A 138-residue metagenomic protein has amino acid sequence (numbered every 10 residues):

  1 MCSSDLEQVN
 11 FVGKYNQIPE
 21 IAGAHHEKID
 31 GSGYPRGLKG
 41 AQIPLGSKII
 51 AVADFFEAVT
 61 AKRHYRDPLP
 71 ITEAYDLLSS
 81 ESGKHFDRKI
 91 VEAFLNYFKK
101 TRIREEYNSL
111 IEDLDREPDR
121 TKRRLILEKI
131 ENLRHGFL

Functional and structural regions predicted by a protein language model:
M1-L138: Histidine- and acidic-residue-rich, metal-dependent catalytic cores
